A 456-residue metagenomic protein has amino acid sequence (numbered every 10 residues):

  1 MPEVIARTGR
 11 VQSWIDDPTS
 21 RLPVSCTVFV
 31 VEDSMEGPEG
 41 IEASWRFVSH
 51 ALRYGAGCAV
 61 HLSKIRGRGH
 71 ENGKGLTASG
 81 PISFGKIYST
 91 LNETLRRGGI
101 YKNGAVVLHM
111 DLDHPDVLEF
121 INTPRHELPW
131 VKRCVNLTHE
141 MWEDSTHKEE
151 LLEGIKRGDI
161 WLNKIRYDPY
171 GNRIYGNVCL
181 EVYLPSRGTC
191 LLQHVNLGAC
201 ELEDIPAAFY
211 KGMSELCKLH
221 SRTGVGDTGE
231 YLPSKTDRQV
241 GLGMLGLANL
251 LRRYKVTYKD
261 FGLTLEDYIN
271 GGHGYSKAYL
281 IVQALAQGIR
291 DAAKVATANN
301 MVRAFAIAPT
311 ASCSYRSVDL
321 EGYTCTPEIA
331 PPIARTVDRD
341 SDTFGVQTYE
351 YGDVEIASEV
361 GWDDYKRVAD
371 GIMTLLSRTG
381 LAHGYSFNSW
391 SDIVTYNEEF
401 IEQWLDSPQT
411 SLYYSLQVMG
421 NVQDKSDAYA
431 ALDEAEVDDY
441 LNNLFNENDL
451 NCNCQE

Functional and structural regions predicted by a protein language model:
M1-E456: Long, C-terminal-biased catalytic regions of enzyme "large/alpha" subunits
